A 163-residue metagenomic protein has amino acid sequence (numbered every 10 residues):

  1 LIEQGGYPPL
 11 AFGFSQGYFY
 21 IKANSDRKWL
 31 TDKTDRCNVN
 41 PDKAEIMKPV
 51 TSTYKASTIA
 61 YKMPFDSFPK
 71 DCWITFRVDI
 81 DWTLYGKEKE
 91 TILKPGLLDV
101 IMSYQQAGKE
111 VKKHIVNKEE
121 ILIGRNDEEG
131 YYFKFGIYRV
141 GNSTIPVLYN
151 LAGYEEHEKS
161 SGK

Functional and structural regions predicted by a protein language model:
L1-D79, T91-D127: Active-site cradle of extracellular carbohydrate-active enzymes
W73-D81, K134-G136, E155: Residues within well-ordered beta-strands of beta-sheet-rich folds
E88: Acidic/polar loop patches that form or flank catalytic/metal-binding clefts of enzymes that bind anionic ligands
E119-K163: Ligand-recognition surfaces built from glycine- and aromatic
